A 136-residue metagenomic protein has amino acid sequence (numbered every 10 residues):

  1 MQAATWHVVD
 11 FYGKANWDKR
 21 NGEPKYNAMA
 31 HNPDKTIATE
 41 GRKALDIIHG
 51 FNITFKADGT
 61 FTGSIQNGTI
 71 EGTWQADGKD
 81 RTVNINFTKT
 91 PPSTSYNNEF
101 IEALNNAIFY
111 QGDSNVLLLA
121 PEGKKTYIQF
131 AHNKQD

Functional and structural regions predicted by a protein language model:
M1-D136: Lipid interaction determinants
